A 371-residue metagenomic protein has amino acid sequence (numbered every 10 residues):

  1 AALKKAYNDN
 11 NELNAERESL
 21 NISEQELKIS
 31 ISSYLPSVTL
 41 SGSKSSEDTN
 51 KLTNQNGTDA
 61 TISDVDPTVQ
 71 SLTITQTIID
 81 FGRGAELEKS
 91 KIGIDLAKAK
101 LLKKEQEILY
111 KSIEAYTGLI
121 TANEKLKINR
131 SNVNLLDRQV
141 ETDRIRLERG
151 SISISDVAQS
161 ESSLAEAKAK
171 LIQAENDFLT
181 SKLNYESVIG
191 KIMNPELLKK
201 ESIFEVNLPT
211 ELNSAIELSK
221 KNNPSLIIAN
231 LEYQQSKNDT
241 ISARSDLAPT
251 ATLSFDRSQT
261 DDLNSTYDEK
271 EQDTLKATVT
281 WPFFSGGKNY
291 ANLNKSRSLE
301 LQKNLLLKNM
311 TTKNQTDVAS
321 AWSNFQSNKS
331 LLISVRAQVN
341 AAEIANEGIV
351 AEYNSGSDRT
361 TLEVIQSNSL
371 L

Functional and structural regions predicted by a protein language model:
A1-S43, T49, I192-Q234, P282-F283 (+3 more regions): Bacterial Sec-pathway N-terminal export signals of envelope proteins
K4-N14, N21-P36, S71-K89, D95 (+8 more regions): A glycine-/polar-enriched beta->alpha junction
A15-S30, K104, I108-R130, R138 (+4 more regions): Amphipathic alpha-helical coiled-coil segments
S41-Q76, K199-P209, I241, S254-N292: Small/polar, glycine/serine/threonine/aspartate-rich low-complexity segments that form flexible
K91, I154-A165, N294, T361-L370: Short, charged, amphipathic alpha-helical segments
E107-K220, A321-N324, N328, L332: Periplasmic alpha-helical coiled-coil/stalk elements that build and connect Gram-negative outer-membrane
G150-I154, N223, Q315, D358-T361: Helix N-cap/loop-to-helix boundary motif
